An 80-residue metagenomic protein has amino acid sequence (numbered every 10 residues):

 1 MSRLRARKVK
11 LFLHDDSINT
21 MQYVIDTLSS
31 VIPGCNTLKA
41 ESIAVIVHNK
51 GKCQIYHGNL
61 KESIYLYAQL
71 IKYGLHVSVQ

Functional and structural regions predicted by a protein language model:
M1-Q80: Terminal domain-initiation and capping elements
